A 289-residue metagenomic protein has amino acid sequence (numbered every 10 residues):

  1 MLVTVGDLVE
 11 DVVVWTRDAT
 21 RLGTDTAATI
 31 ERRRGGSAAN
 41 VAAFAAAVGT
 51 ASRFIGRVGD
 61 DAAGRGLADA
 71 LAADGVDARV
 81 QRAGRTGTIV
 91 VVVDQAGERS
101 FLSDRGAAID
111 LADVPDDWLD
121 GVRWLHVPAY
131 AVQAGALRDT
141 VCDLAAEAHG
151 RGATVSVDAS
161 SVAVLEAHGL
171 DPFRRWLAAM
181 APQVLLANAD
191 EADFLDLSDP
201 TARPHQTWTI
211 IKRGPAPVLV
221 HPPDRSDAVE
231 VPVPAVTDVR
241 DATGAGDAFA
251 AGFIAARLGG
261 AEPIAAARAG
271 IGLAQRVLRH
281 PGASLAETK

Functional and structural regions predicted by a protein language model:
M1-I55, R65-G66, V239: Glycine-rich phosphate/adenosyl-contacting loop at the front of the ribokinase-like
M1-L8, D69-Q81, V93-V229: Ribokinase/PfkB-type carbohydrate-kinase core domain
M1-V3, T26, A146-E147, D196-K289: Conserved phosphate-binding/catalytic region of the ribokinase-like
G35, V48, D74, G84-G87: Short, basic and Ser/Thr-rich N-terminal targeting/leader segments
A45, N188, G246: Short, conserved phosphate/pyrophosphate- and ester-handling motifs at nucleotide-, phospho-/glycolipid
F54-G59, L71: Alpha-helical transmembrane segments within multi-pass membrane transporters and channels
